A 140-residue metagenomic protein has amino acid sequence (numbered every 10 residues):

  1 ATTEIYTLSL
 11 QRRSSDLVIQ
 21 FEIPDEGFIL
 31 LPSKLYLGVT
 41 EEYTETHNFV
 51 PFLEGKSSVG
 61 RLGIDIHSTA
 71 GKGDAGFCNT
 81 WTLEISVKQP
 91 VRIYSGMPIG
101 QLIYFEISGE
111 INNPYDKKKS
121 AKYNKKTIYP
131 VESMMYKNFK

Functional and structural regions predicted by a protein language model:
A1-T2, G63: Glycine-centered flexibility motif
T2-S14: Short, small-residue-biased leader/transition segments that mark boundaries at the very start of proteins
S15-K140: DUTPase catalytic domain/fold
